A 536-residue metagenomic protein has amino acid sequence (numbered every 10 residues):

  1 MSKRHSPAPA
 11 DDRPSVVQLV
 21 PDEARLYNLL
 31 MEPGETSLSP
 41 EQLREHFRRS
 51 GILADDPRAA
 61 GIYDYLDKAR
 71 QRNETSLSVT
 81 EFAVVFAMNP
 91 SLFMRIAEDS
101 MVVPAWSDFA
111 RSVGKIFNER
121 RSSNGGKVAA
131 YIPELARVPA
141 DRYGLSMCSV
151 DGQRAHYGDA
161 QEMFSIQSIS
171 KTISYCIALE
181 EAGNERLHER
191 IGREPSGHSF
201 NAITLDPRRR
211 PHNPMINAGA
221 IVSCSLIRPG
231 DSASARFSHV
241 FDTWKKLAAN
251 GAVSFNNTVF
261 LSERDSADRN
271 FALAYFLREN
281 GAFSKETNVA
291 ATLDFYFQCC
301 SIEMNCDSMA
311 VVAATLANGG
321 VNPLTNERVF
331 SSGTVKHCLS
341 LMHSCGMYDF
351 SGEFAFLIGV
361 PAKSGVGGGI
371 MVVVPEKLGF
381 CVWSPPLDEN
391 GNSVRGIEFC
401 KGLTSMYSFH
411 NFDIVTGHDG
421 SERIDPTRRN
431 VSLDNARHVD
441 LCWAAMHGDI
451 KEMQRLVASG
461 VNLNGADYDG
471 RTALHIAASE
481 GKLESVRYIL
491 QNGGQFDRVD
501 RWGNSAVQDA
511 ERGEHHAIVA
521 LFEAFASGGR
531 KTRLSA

Functional and structural regions predicted by a protein language model:
A10-V17, L43, N318-H447: Structured C-terminal helix/loop/strand segments within mature extracytoplasmic catalytic/sensor domains
I96-N118, S123-G125, A178-C299, D307-A310: Active-site-adjacent helix/loop patches that line small-molecule binding or acyl-intermediate pockets
G152, S165-E185, V312, F380: Active-site SXXK
E452, E484-S485, A517-I518: Conserved ankyrin/ankyrin-like repeat signature
